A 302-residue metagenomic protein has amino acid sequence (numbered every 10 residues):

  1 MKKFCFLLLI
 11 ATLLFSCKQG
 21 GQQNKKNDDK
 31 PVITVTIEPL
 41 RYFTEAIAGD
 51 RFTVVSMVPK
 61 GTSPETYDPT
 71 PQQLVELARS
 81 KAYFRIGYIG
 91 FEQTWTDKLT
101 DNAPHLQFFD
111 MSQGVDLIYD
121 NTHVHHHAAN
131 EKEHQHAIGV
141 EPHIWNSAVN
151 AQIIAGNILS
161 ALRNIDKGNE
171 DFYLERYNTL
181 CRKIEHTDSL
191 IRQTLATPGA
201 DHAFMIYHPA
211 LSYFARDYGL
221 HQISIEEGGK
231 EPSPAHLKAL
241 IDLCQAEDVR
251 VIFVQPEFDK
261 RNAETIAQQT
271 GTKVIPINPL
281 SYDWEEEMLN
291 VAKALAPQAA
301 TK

Functional and structural regions predicted by a protein language model:
F4-L13: Sec-dependent N-terminal signal peptides
C17-K302: Extracytoplasmic metal-acquisition and chelation regions
